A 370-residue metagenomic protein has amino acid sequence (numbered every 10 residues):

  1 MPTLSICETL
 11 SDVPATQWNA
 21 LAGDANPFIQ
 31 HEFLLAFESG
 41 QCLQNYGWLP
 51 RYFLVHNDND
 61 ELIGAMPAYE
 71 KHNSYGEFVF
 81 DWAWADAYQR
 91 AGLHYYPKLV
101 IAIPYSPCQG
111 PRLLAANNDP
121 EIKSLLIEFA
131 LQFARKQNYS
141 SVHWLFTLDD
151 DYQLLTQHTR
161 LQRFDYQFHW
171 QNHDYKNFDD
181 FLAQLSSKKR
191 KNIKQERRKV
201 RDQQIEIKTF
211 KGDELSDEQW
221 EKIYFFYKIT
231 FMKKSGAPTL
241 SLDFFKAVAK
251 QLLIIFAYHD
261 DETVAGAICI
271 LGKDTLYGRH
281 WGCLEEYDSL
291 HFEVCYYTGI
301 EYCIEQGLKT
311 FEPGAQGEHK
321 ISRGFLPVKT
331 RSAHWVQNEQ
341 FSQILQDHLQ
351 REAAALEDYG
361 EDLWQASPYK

Functional and structural regions predicted by a protein language model:
M1-K370: N-acyltransferase acceptor-side catalytic subdomain
